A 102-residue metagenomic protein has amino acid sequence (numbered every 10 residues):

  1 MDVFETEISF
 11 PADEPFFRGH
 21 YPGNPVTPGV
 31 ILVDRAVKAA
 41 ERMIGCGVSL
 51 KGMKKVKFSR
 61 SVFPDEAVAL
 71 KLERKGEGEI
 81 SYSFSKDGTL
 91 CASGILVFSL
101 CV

Functional and structural regions predicted by a protein language model:
M1-E5, A67-A69, E79: Intrinsic-disorder/low-complexity, polar/charged segments enriched in Ser/Thr/Lys/Arg/Asp/Glu/Gln
M1-T27: Catalytic strand-loop segment that frames the active site of acyl-thioester-processing enzymes
D2-F4, G52, A92: A generic structural signal for well-ordered coil/turn residues at beta-strand boundaries that shape enzyme active-site
I8-F10, F58, F98: Hydrophobic residues in beta-strands and at strand termini
V37-G76, T89: Hydrophobic beta-strand-centered segment that forms part of the acyl-chain substrate-binding groove
E73-V102: HotDog/MaoC-like acyl-thioester-processing domains
